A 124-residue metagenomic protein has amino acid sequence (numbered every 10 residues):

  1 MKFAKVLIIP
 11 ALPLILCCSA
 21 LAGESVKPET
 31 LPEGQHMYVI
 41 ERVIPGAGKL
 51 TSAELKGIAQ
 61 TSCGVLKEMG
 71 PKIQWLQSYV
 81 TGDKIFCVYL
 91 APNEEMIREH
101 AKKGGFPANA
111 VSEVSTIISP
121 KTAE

Functional and structural regions predicted by a protein language model:
M1-K5: Positively charged n-region of N-terminal signal peptides that target proteins for export
I8-S19: Bacterial N-terminal signal peptides
L16, M69, G105-P107: Short, structurally constrained coil/turn elements that cap an alpha-helix or connect an alpha-helix to the following
C18-E68, Q74, S119-E124: Short S/T/G/P-rich N-terminal loop/turn motif that feeds into the first structured element of a domain
Y38-V43, W75-A101: Short, well-ordered beta-strand segments in beta-rich or mixed alpha/beta enzyme and ligand-binding folds
P45, V80, E113-T116: Residues that form or immediately flank small-molecule/cofactor binding pockets and catalytic motifs
P71-Q77, A110: A short linear hydrophobic-aromatic micro-motif
L90-S119: An amphipathic, aromatic/His-enriched active-site/gating alpha helix that lines ligand/cofactor pockets
